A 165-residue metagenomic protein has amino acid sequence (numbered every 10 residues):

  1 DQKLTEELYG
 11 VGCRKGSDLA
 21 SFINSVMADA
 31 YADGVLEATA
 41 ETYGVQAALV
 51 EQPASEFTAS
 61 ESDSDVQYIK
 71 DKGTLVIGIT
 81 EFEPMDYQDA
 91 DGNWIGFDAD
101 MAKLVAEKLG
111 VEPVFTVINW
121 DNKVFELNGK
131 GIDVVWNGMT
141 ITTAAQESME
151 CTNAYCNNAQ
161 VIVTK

Functional and structural regions predicted by a protein language model:
D1-R14, T143-N158: Ligand-binding "clamshell"
K3, V26-S64: Ligand-binding clefts/hinges and TM-proximal coupling segments of bilobed small-molecule sensing domains
T5-E6, G16-D18, D29, F82-M85 (+2 more regions): Solvent-exposed loop/turn segments at secondary-structure junctions within structured extracellular/periplasmic domains
E6-V26, V161-K165: A bilobed periplasmic-binding-protein/Venus flytrap-type ligand-binding module shared by bacterial periplasmic
G16, A20, D29-A32, W94-A99 (+2 more regions): Solvent-exposed, acidic/flexible segments
A38, T42, S62-M139: Extracytoplasmic small-molecule ligand-binding "clamshell" domains of the periplasmic binding protein/Venus flytrap
